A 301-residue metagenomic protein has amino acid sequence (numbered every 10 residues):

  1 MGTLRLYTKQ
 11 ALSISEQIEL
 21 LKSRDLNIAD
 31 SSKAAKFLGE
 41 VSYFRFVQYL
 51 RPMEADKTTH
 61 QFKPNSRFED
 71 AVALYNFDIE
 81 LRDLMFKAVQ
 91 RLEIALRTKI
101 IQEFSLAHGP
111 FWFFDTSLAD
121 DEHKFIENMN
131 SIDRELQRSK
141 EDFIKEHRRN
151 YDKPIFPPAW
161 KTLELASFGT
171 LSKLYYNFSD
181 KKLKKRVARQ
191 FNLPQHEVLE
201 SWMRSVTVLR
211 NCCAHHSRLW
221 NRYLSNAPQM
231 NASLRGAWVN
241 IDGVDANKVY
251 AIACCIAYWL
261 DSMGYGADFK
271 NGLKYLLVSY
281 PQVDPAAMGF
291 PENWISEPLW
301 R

Functional and structural regions predicted by a protein language model:
G2-R301: Long, contiguous internal "core" modules enriched in hydrophobic/ aromatic residues
